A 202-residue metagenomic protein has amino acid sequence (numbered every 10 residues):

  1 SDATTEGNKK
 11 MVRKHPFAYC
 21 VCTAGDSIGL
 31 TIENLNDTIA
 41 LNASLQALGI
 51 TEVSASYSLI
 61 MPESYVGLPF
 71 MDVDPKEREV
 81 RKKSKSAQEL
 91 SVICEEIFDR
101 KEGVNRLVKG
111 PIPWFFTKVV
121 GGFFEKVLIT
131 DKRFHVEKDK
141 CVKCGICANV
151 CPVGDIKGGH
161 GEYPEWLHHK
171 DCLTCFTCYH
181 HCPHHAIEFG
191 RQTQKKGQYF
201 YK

Functional and structural regions predicted by a protein language model:
S1, F176: Rossmann-like NAD(P)-binding element
D2-F123: FMN-binding flavodoxin-like domain, especially the glycine-rich phosphate-binding loop
Y19-V21, G122, D131-R133, Y163-P164: A short, structure-level motif marking secondary-structure boundaries and short turns
C22-G25, K140, D171-C172: Short loop or secondary-structure boundary microenvironments that flank and position key functional residues
P111-G145, N149: A mid-sequence, solvent-exposed acidic-amphipathic segment
V136, V142, I146-L167, D171 (+1 more regions): Iron-sulfur cluster-binding cysteine motifs and their immediate structural context in ferredoxin-like electron-transfer
Y199-K202: Active-site-proximal loop/hinge segments that shape catalytic or ion-binding/gating pockets
